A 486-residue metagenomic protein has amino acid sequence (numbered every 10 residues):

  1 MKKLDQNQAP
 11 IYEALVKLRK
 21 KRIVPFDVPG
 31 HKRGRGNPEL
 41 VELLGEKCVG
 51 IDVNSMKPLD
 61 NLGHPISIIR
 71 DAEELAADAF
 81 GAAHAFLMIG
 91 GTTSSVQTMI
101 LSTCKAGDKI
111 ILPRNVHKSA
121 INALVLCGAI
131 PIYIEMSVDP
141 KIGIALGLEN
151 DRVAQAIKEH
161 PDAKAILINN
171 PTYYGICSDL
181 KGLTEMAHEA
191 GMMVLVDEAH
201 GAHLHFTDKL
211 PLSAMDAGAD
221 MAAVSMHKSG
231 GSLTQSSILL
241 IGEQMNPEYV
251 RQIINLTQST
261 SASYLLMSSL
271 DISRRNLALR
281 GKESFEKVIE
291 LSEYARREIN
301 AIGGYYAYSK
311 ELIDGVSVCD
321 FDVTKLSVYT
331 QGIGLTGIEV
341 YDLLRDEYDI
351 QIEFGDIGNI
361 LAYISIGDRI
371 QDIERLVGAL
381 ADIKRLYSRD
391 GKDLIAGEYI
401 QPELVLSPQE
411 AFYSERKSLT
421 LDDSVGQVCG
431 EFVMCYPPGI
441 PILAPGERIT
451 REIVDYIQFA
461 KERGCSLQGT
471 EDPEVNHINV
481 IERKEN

Functional and structural regions predicted by a protein language model:
M1-S67: N-terminal "arm"/small-domain region of PLP-dependent enzymes with the aminotransferase-like
D5-V16, K20, L40-L43, H64 (+2 more regions): Conserved PLP-enzyme active-site core in the AAT-like
R33, Y173, K228-S229, Q244-N246 (+6 more regions): Short, glycine-/Ser/Thr-/acidic-enriched flexible segments
V49-S94: Conserved N-terminal alpha-helix of the aminotransferase class I/II PLP-enzyme fold
L59, F86-M88, I166-N169, S327 (+1 more regions): Short glycine-rich or small-residue beta-strand-to-loop segments that form or flank ligand, phosphate, metal/Fe-S
L87, Y133-E135, V224, F354 (+1 more regions): Structural signal for conserved beta-strand scaffold positions within catalytic alpha/beta enzyme cores
Y294-G469: Conserved C-terminal alpha-helix-loop-beta "cap" of PLP-dependent enzymes that closes/shapes the active-site mouth
S466-N486: Charge-dense polyanion-binding interfaces
